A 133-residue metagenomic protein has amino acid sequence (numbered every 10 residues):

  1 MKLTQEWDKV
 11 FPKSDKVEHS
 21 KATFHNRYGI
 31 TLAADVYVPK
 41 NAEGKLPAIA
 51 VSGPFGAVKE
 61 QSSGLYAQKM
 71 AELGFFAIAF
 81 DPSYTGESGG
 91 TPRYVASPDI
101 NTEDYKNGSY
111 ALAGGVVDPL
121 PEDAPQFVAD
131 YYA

Functional and structural regions predicted by a protein language model:
K2-G44, S97: N-terminal cap/lid segment of alpha/beta-hydrolase-fold proteins
H19-A22, P54, K59: Membrane-integral, polyisoprenol-dependent glycosyltransferases of the GT-C/oligosaccharyltransferase superfamily
G44-P54: Short beta-strand element of the alpha/beta-hydrolase
G56-Q68, P82: The serine-hydrolase catalytic nucleophile loop
K59, T85-L112: Catalytic nucleophile-loop/oxyanion-hole region of alpha/beta-hydrolase and closely related hydrolase-like folds
K69-G89: Conserved alpha/beta-hydrolase
Y110-A133: Alpha/beta-hydrolase-fold enzymes
